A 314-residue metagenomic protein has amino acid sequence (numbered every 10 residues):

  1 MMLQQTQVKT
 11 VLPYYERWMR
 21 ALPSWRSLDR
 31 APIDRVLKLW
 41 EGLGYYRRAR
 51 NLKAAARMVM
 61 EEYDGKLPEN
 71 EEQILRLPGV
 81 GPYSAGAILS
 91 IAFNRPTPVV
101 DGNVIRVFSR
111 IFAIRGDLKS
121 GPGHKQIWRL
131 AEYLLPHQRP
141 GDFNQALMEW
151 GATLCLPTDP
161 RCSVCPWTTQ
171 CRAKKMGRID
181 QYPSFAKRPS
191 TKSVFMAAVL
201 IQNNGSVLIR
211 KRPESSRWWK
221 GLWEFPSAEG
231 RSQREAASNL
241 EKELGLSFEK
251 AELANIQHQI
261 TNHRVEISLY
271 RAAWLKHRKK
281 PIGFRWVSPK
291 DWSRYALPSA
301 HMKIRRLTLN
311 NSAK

Functional and structural regions predicted by a protein language model:
M1-S163, W167-M176, D180, S193 (+1 more regions): Catalytic cores of DNA base-excision repair glycosylases
E149-K314: Intrinsically disordered, low-complexity, charged terminal extensions of DNA damage-control enzymes
